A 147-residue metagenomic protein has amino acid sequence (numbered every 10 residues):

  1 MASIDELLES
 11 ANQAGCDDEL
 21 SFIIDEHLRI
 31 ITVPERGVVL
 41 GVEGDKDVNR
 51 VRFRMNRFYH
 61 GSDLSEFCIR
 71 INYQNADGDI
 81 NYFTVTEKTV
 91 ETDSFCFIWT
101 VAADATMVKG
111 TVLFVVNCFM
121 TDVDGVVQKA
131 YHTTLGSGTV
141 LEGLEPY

Functional and structural regions predicted by a protein language model:
M1-P146: N-terminal assembly/attachment segments of tailed bacteriophage virion structural proteins
